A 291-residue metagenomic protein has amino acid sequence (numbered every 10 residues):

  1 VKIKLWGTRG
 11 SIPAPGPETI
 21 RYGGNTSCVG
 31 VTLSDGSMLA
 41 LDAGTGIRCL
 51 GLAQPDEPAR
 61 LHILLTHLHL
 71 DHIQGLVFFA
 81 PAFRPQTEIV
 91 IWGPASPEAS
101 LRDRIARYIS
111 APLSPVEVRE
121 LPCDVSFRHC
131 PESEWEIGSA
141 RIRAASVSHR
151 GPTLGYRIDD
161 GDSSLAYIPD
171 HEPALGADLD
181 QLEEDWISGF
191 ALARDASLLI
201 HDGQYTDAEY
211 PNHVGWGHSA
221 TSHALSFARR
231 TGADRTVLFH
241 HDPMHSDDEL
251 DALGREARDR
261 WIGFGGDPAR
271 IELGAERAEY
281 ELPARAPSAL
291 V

Functional and structural regions predicted by a protein language model:
V1-P169, A174-L179, G189-F190, D247-V291: Binuclear metal-dependent hydrolase catalytic cores
E172-A269: Cap/insert and terminal regions of metallo-dependent hydrolase folds
